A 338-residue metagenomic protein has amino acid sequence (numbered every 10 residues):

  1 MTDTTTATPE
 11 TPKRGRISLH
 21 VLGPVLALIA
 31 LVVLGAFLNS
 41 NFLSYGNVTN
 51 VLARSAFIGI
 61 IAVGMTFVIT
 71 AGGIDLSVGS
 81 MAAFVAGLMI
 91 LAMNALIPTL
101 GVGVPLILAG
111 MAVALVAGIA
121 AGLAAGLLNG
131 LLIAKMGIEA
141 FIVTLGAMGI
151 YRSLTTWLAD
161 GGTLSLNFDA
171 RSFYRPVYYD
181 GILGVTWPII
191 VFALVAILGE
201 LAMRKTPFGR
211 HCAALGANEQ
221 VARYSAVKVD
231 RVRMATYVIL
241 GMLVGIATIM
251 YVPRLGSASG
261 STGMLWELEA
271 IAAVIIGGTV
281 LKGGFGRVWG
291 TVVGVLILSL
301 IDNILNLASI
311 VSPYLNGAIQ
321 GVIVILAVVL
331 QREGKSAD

Functional and structural regions predicted by a protein language model:
M1-V33, F37, Y224-R231, I301-D338: Cytosolic-side transmembrane-helix boundaries in multi-pass membrane proteins
T2-A62, I97-V113: Membrane-interfacial amphipathic/re-entrant helices at transmembrane-helix boundaries
P24-F37, M65-T66, G118-G122, M148-S153 (+5 more regions): Hydrophobic core segments of alpha-helical transmembrane domains in multi-pass membrane transport and ion-translocation
V32-L38, L43-I97, L131-I138, G278-V288 (+2 more regions): Single transmembrane alpha-helix segments in multi-pass membrane proteins
A83, G110-G118, G122-N129, G184-A258: Helix-loop-helix "hairpin" substructures at the membrane interface of multi-pass membrane proteins
P98-A147, V293: Alpha-helical transmembrane segments within multi-pass membrane transporters and channels
M136, F141-K205, V232-A235, R254-G263 (+2 more regions): Transmembrane helix-bundle core of multi-pass membrane transporters and related energy-transducing complexes
V244, R254-G321: Transmembrane alpha-helical segments in multi-pass inner-membrane proteins
